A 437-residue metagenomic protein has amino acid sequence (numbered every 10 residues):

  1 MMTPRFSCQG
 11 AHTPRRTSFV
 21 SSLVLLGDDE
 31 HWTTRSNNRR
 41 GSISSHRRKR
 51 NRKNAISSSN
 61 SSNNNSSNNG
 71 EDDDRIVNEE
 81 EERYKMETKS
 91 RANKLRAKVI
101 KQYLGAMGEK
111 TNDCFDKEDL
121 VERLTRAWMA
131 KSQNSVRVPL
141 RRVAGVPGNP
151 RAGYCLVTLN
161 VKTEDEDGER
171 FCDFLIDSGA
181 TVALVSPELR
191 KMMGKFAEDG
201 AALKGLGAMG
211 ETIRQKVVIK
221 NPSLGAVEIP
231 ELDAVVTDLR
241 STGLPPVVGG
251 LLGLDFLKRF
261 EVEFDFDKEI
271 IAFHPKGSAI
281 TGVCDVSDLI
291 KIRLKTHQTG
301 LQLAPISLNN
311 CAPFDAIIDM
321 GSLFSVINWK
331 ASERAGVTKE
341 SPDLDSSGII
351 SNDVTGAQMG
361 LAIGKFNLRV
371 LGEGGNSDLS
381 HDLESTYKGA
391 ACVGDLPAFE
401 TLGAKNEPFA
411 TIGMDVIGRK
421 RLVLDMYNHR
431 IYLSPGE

Functional and structural regions predicted by a protein language model:
M1-E71: N-terminal chloroplast transit peptides
M2, F19, L23-L25, V77 (+3 more regions): Extended hydrophobic/Leu-rich segments
R5-R15, D74, N78-E79, R91 (+3 more regions): A composition-driven signal for long, intrinsically disordered, charge-rich low-complexity tracts
D29-W32, D74-I76, D267, Y427: Intrinsically disordered, low-complexity regions of eukaryotic proteins
S42-N54, S59-K110, F115-A127: Post-transit mature regions of eukaryotic precursor proteins
S90-E437: Pepsin/retropepsin-fold aspartyl endopeptidases
